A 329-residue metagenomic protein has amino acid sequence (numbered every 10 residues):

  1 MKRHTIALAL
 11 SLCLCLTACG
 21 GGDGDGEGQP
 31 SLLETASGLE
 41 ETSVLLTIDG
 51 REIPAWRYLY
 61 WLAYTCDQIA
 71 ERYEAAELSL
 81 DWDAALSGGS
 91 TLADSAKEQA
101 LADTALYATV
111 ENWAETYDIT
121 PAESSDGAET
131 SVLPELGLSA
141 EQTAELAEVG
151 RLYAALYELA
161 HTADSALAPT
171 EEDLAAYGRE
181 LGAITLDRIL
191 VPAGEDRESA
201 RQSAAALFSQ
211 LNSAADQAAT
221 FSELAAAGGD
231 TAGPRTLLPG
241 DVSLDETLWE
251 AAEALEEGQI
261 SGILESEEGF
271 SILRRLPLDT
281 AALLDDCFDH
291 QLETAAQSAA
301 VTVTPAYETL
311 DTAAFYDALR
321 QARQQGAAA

Functional and structural regions predicted by a protein language model:
M1-D94, E98, Q297-A329: Short, low-structural-confidence N-terminal segments
M1-R3, A205-F208: Solvent-exposed loop/turn and edge beta-strand elements of beta-rich ligand-binding domains
G21-E40, G137-S199, S243-A329: PPIase-associated folding chaperone regions across multiple families
L45-R57, W113, T185-L190, S271-R274: Soluble periplasmic/extracytoplasmic beta-strand elements of cell-envelope proteins
L62-T65, I69, T104, A108 (+8 more regions): Sec/Tat-exported extracytoplasmic proteins
C66-D103, N112-E180, E195-Q202, V242-E246: Charged, solvent-exposed helices and adjacent loops that form client-binding or oligomerization surfaces
A122-E123, Q217-A225, S261-L264: Surface-exposed patches in mature extracellular/periplasmic domains of secreted proteins
A206-L248, P277: Peptidyl-prolyl cis-trans isomerase
